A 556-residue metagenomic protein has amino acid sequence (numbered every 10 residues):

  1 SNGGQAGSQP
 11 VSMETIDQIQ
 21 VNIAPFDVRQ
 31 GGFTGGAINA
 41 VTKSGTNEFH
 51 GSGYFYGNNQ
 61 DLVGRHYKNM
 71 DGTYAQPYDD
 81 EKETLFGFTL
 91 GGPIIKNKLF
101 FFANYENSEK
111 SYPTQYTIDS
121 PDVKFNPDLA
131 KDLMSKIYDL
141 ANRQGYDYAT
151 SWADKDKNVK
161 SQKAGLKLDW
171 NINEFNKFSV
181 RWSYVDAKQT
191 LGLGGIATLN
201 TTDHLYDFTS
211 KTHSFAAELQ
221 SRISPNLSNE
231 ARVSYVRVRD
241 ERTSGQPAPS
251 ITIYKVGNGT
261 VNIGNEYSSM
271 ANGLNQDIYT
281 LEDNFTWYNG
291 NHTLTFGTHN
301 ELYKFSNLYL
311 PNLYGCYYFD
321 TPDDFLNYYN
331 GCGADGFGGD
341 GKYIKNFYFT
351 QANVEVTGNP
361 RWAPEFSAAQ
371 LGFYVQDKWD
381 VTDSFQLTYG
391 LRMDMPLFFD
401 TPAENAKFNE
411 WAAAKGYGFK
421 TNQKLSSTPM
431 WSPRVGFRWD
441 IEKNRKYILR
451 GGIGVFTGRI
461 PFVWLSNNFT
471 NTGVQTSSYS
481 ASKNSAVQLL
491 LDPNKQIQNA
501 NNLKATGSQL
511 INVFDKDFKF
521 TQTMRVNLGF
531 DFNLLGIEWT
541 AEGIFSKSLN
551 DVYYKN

Functional and structural regions predicted by a protein language model:
S1-A37, K43-H213, I223-P225, R237-T243 (+1 more regions): Acidic, glycine-rich flexible loop segments
T15, T34-G36, T84-F88, Q162-L166 (+8 more regions): Hydrophobic, lipid-facing positions within transmembrane beta-strands of outer-membrane proteins
Q30-G32, Y78-E83, D156-K160, I172 (+7 more regions): Short sequence motifs at beta-strands and strand-loop junctions characteristic of Gram-negative outer-membrane
K43-G45, I95-N97, N173-F175, S224-S228 (+7 more regions): Outer-membrane beta-barrel channels and translocator barrels
G53-N59, A103-N107, V180-Y184, A231-R237 (+4 more regions): Transmembrane beta-barrel strands of outer-membrane/channel proteins
N69-M70, K124-S151, K255-N265, D323-N359 (+1 more regions): Flexible glycine-rich, low-complexity coil/linker segments exposed to the extracellular/periplasmic environment
K160, N173-Q376, A413-Y417: Replace "related TpsB outer-membrane translocases also match" with "some related outer-membrane beta-barrels such as
P402-S432, G436-N556: Solvent-exposed loop/turn elements at secondary-structure boundaries
